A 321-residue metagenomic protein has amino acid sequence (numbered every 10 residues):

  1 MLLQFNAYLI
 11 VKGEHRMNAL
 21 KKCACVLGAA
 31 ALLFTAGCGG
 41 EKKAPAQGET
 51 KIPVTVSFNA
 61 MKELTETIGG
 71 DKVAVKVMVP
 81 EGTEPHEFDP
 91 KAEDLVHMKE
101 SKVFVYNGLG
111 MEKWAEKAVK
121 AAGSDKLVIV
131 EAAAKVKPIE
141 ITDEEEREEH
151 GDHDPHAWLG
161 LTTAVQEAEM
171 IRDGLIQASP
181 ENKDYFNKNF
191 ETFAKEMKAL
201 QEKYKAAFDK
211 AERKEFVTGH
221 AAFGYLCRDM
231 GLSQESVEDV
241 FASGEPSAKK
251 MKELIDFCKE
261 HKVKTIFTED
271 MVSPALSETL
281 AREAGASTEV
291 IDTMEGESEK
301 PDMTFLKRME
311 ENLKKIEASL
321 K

Functional and structural regions predicted by a protein language model:
F5: Cationic, low-complexity basic patches in intrinsically disordered or flexible, solvent-exposed regions
Y8-V11, N18-L20, A36-K321: Extracytoplasmic metal-acquisition and chelation regions
V26-T35: Bacterial N-terminal signal peptides
